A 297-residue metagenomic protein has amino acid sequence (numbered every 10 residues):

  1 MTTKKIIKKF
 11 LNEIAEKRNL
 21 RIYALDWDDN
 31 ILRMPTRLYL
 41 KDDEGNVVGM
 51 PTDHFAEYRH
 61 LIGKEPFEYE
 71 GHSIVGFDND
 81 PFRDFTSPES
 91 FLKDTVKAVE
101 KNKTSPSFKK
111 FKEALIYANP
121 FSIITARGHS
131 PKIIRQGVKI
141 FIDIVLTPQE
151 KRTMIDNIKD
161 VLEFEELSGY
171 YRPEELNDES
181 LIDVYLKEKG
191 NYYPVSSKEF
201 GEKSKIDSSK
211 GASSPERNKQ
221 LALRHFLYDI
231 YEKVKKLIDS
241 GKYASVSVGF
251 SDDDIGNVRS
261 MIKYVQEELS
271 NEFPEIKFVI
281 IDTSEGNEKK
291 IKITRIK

Functional and structural regions predicted by a protein language model:
T3, I7-E16: Proteolytic processing junctions in secreted/extracellular precursors, especially proprotein convertase/trypsin-like
E13, S90, I238, S245 (+3 more regions): C-terminal accessory extensions appended to soluble enzyme cores
E16-R18, A114-N119, I133, K236-S245 (+1 more regions): Short helix-terminating capping/connector loops at secondary-structure junctions
K17-F200, S204-D207: Alpha-helical substrate-recognition element adjacent to the catalytic core
R21, L223-I255: Conserved Lys-Pro-Asp/Glu-containing loop-to-beta segment of HAD-superfamily phosphomonoesterases, centered on
I22-L25, S122-T125, S247-D253, V279-S284: Extended hydrophobic secondary-structure segments that form protein cores and membrane-embedded regions
S130, S214-D229: Short loop-to-alpha-helix "cap/lid" segments that border enzyme active sites across diverse enzyme classes
D252-V265: Acidic, divalent-metal-coordinating active-site segment for phosphoryl/phosphodiester hydrolysis, typified by short
